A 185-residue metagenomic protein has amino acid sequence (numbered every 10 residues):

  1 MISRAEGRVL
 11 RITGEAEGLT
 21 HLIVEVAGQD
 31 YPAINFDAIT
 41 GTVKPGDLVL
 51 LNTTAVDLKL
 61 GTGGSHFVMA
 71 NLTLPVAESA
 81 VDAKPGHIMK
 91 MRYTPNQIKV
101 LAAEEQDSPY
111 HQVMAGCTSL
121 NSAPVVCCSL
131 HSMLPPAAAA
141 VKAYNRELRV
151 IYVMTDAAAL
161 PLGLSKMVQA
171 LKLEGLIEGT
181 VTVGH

Functional and structural regions predicted by a protein language model:
I2-E17, H21-S122: Extended, charged alpha/beta regions that create polyanion-binding interfaces
V100-H185: Phosphate-binding glycine-rich loops and their immediate beta-loop-alpha structural context
